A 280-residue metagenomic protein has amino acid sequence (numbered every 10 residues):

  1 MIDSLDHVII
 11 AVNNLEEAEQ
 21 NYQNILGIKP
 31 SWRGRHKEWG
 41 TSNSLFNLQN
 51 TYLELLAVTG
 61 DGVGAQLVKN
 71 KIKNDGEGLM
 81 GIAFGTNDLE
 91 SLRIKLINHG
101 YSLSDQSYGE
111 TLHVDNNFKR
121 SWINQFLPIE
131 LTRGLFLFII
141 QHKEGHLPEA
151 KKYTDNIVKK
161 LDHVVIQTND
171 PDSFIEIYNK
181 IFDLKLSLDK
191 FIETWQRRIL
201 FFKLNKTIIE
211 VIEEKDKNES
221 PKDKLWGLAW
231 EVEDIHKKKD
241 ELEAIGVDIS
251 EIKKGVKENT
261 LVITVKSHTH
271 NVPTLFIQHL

Functional and structural regions predicted by a protein language model:
M1-D3, H279-L280: Short, Lys/Arg-enriched, disordered terminal segments
S4-N13, S44, Q49, L67-H99 (+4 more regions): Vicinal oxygen chelate
I10-T59, N98, S104-R120, V158-K159 (+4 more regions): Core segments of cupin and vicinal oxygen chelate
S31-W32, V63-L67, L147-A150: A short, acidic/glycine-rich surface segment
E54, E90-I157, L200-L204, I209-E210 (+2 more regions): Vicinal oxygen chelate
L55, T59-I72: Short, flexible helix-coil linker/hinge segments at the edges of structured domains or between repeats
D189, D216-N218: Juxtamembrane membrane-water interface segments of multi-pass membrane proteins, especially cytoplasmic-side
